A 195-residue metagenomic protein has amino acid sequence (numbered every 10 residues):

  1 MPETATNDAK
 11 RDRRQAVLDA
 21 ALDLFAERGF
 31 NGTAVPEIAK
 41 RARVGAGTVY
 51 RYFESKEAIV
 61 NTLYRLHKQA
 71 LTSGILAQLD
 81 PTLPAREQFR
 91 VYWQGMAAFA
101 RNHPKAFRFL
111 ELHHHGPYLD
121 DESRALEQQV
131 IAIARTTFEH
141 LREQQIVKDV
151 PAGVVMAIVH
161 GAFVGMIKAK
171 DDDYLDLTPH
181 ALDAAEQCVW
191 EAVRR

Functional and structural regions predicted by a protein language model:
M1-R28, G32-R41, A58: Basic, helix-initiating cap at the start of DNA-binding domains
N31-G32, Y52, P81: Flexible coil/turn residues that form the inter-helical turn or adjacent wing/linker of helix-turn-helix
A42-F53: Short hydrophobic/aromatic patch on the recognition helix
V60-H67: Alpha-helical DNA-contacting segments of helix-turn-helix folds
T62, L76-N102, V155-V159: Hydrophobic alpha-helical connector segments
Q69-T72, Y118-Q144, G153-A157: Amphipathic alpha-helical packing segments from all-alpha helical-bundle domains
L76, L110-Y118: Short linear capping/connector segments at secondary-structure termini
R108, L112, R142-Q187: Hydrophobic/aromatic-rich alpha-helical bundle segments in the mid-to-C-terminal region
